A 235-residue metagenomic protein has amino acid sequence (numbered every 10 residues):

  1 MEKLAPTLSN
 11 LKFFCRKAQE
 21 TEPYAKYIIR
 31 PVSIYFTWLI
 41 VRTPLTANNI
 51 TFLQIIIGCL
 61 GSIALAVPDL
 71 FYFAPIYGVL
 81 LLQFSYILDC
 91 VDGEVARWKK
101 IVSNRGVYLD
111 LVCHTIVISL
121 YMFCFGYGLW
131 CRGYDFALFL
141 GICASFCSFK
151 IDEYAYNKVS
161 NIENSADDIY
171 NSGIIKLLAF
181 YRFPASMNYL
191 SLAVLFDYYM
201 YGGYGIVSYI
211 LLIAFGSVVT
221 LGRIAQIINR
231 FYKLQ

Functional and structural regions predicted by a protein language model:
M1-V32, Y154-Q235: C-terminal membrane-associated helical module and adjoining short loops/tails
S33-T43: Cytosolic juxtamembrane amphipathic/interface segments immediately preceding and feeding into a transmembrane helix
W38-L39, C59-A66, Y189-F196: Alpha-helical transmembrane segments of multipass membrane proteins
R42-L60, V79, W98-D152: Multi-pass membrane catalytic core of lipid/isoprenoid biosynthesis enzymes
A47-R105, L140-I142, Y204-F215: Membrane-embedded alpha-helical segments that form the functional core of polytopic membrane enzymes, especially those
I56-C59, I87, V112-S119, F180-S186 (+1 more regions): Hydrophobic alpha-helical transmembrane bundles that constitute the permease/transmembrane domains of multi-pass
P68-D69, W130-C131, F196-D197: Short helix-capping/hinge motifs at transmembrane helix termini and TM-loop junctions
D92-R97, C124-F125, N188-V194: Generic transmembrane alpha-helix signature in multi-pass membrane proteins, especially transporters/channels
